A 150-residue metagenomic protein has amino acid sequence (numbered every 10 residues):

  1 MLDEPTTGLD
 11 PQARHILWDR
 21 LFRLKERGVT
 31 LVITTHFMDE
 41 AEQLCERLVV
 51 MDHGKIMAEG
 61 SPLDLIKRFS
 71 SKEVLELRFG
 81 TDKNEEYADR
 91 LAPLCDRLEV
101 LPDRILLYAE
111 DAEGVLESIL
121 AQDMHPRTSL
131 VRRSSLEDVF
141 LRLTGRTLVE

Functional and structural regions predicted by a protein language model:
M1-E4: Catalytic Walker B motif of ABC-type/P-loop ATPase nucleotide-binding domains
T6-T7, M38: Short loop immediately C-terminal to the Walker-B catalytic DE motif in ABC-type ATPase nucleotide-binding domains
G8-L9, L24: Short coil-to-helix N-cap segments within the nucleotide-binding domains
D10-H15, E59: Conserved D-loop-proximal element of ABC-family nucleotide-binding domains
H15, C95-E99, H125-L130: A short linear hydrophobic-aromatic micro-motif
W18-E110: ABC transporter nucleotide-binding domain
D111-E150: C-terminal coupling/interaction segments
